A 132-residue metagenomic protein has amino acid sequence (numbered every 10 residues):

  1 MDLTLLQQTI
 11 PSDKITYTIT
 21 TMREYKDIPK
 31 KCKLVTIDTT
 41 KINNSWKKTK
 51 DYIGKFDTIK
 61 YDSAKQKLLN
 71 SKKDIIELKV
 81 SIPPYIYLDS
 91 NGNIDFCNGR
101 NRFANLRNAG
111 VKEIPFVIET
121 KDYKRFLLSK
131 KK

Functional and structural regions predicted by a protein language model:
M1-Y25: N-terminal extension/subdomain marker
T4, I37-C97, R107-N108: Short alpha-helix boundary/capping and kink motifs at helix termini
S12-K14, Y85, F116: Short, surface-exposed loop motifs enriched in S/T, G, D/E and P with embedded aromatic residues
K14, E24, K33-L34, T39 (+1 more regions): Intrinsic disorder/low-complexity segments
R100, T120-D122: Short, flexible active-site-adjacent loop segments at beta-strand->alpha-helix junctions, enriched in small/polar
R100-E113: Short active-site loop/helix that positions an aromatic residue
I114-T120: Short hydrophobic/aromatic-enriched beta-strand-loop microsegments
D122-K132: Amphipathic, charge-rich alpha-helical segments that serve as recognition/docking helices
